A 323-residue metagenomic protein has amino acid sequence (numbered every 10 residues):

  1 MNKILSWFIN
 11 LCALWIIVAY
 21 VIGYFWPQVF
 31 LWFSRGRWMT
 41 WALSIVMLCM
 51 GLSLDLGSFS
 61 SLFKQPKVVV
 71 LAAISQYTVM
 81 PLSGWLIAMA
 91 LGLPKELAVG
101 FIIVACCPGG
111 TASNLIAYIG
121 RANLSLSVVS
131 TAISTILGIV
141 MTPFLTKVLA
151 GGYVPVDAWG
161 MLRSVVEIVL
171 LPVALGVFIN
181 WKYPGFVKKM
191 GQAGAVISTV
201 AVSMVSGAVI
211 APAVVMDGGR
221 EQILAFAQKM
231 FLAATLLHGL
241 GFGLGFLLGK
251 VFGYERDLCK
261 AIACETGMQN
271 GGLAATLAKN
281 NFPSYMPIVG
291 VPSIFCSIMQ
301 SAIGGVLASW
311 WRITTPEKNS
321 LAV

Functional and structural regions predicted by a protein language model:
M1-V323: Alpha-helical transmembrane segments of multi-pass small-molecule/ion transporters
